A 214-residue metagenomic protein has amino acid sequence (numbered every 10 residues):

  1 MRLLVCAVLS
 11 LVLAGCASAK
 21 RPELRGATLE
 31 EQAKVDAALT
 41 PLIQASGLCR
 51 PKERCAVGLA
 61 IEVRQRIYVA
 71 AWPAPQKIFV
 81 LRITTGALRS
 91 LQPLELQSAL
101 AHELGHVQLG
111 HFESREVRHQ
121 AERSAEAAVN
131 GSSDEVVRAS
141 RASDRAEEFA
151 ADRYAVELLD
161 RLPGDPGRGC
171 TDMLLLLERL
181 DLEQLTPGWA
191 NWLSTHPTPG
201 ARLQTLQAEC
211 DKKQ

Functional and structural regions predicted by a protein language model:
M1-L3: Positively charged n-region of N-terminal signal peptides that target proteins for export
V5-A14: Bacterial N-terminal signal peptides
C16-Q214: A Zn2+-metalloprotease active-site environment signal
